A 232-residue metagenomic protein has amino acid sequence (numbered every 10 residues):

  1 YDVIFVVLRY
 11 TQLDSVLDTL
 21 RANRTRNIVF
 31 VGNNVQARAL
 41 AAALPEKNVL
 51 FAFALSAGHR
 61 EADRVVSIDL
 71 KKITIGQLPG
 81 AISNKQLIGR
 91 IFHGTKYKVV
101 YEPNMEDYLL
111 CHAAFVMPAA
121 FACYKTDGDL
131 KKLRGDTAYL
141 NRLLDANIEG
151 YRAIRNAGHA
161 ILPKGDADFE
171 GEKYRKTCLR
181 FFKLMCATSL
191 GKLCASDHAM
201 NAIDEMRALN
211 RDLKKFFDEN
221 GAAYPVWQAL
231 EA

Functional and structural regions predicted by a protein language model:
Y1, H59-D63, L109-A114, K173-K176: Short, solvent-exposed polar/charged micro-motifs at secondary-structure junctions
Y1-V66: Rossmann-like NAD(P)(H) cofactor-binding subdomain of soluble oxidoreductases
L8, A138, N201-D204: Short, surface-exposed alpha-helical recognition segments that flank or form part of ligand/macromolecule-binding
N23, A43, N48, S67-P163: Internal alpha-helical scaffold of NAD(P)-dependent oxidoreductase catalytic cores
N27, K98, A223-V226: Short secondary-structure capping/junction motifs at helix and strand boundaries
V35, F53-G58, P79, M105-D107 (+2 more regions): Glycine-rich beta-alpha junction loops
I148, R155-A232: NAD(P)-dependent Rossmann-like dehydrogenase/reductase catalytic/cofactor-binding core
